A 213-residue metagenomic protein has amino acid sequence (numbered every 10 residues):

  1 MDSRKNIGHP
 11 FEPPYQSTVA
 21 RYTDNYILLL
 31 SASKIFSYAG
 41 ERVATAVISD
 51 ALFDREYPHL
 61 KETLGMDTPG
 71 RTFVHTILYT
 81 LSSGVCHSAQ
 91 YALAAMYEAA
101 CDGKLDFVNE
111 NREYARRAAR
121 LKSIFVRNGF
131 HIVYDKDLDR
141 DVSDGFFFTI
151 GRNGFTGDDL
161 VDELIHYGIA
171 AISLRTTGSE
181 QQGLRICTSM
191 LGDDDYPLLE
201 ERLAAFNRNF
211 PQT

Functional and structural regions predicted by a protein language model:
M1-S17, Y26-L28: Conserved PLP phosphate-binding loop immediately N-terminal to the Schiff-base lysine helix in PLP-dependent enzymes
D2-N6, I35-G40, D54-R55, G178-G183 (+1 more regions): Short catalytic/ligand-binding loop motif for oxyanion handling, primarily in non-cytosolic enzymes, centered on
Y22, D162-T213: PLP-dependent enzyme catalytic core of the Aspartate aminotransferase-like
Y22-N111: Conserved core segment of the aminotransferase class I/II
Y26, F130-H131, I169: Short, conserved active-site loop motifs that form the nucleotide-linked donor/cofactor pocket
A32-S33, Y134-D139, L174-T176: Short, solvent-exposed loop/turn elements at beta->coil junctions and helix N-caps that rim active or binding pockets
V47, T149-G151, C187-S189: Short hydrophobic/aromatic beta-strand micro-patches that form the beta-sheet surface supporting nucleotide- or nucleic
H87-Q90, A94, F107-V126, I132-G151: Conserved glycine-rich beta-strand-loop-beta hairpin in the small C-terminal domain of fold type I
